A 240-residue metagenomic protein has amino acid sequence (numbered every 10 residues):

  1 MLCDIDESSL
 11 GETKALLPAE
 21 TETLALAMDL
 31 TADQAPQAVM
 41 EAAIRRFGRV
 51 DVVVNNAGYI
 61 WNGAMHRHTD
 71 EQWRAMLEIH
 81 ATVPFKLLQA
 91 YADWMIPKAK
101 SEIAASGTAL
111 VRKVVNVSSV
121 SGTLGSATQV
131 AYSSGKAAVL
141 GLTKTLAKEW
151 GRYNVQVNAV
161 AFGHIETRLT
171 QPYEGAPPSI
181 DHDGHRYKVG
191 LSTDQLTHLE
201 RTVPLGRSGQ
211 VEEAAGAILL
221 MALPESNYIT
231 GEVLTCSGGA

Functional and structural regions predicted by a protein language model:
F47, R207-C236: C-terminal substrate-recognition "lid" of short-chain dehydrogenase/reductases
A64-M65, Q72-R74, L199: Substrate-binding pocket helix/loop in short-chain dehydrogenase/reductase
H66, L124-V130, R152-Y153, G206 (+2 more regions): Active-site loop immediately N-terminal to the catalytic Tyr-X3-Lys motif of short-chain dehydrogenase/reductase
H68, G125-S133, T145, Y173: Active-site loop-to-helix junction immediately N-terminal to the catalytic Tyr of the SDR YXXXK motif in Rossmann-fold
L88, G135, T143: Active-site helix of classical SDR
S119: Residue(s) in the substrate-gating loop at a strand-loop-helix junction that position the organic substrate next
G151-Q156, I229-G231: Short, small/polar-rich loop/turn modules that mediate ligand/substrate recognition or access, typified
